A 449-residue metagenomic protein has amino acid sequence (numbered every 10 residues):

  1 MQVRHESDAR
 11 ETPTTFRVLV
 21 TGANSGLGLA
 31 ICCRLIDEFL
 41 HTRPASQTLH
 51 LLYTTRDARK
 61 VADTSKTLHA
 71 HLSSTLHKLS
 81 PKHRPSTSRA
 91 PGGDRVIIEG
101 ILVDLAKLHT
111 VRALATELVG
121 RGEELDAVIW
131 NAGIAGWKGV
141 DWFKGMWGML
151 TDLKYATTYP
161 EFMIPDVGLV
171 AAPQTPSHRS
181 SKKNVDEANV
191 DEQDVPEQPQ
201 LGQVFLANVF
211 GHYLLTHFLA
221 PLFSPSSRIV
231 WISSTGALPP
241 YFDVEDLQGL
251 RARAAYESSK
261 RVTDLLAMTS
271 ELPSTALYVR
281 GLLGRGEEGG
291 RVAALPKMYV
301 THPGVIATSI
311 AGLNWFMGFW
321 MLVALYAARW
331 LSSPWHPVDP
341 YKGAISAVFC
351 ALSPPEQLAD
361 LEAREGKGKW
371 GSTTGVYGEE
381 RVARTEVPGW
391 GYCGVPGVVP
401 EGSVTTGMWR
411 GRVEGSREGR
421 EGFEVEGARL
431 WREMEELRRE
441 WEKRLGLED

Functional and structural regions predicted by a protein language model:
M1-K107, A113, E117-D126, A135 (+2 more regions): NAD(P)H-dependent oxidoreductase Rossmann-fold/reductase module
N24, N131, F205-N208: Amphipathic alpha-helical repeat scaffolds
A106, Q203-G211, S258: Glycine-rich NAD(P)-binding loop of the Rossmann-fold in SDR/ketoreductase-type enzymes
G122, A135-G139, F218-S226: A short helix-coil junction within the Rossmann-fold of NAD(P)-dependent oxidoreductases
L125, P165-N184, L201, L222-T235 (+2 more regions): Active-site loop of short-chain dehydrogenase/reductase
N131-N189: Conserved NAD(P)H cofactor-binding loop of Rossmann-fold oxidoreductase domains
V140, Q200-L201: Substrate-binding pocket helix/loop in short-chain dehydrogenase/reductase
A207-S227, E271-L272, A276: Amphipathic alpha-helical dimer-interface segment in Rossmann-like NAD(P)H-dependent oxidoreductases
